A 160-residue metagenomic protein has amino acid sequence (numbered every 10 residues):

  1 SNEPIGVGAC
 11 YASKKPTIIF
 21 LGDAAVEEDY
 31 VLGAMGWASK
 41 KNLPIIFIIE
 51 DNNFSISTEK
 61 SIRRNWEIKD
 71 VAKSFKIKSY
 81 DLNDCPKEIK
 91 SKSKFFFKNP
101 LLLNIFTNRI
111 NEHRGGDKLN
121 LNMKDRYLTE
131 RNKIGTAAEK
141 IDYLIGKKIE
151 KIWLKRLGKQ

Functional and structural regions predicted by a protein language model:
S1-K155: Glycine-rich ThDP/TPP pyrophosphate-binding loop and its adjacent helix/strand module within ThDP-dependent enzymes
L157-Q160: C-terminal intrinsically disordered, low-complexity extensions immediately downstream of enzyme catalytic cores
